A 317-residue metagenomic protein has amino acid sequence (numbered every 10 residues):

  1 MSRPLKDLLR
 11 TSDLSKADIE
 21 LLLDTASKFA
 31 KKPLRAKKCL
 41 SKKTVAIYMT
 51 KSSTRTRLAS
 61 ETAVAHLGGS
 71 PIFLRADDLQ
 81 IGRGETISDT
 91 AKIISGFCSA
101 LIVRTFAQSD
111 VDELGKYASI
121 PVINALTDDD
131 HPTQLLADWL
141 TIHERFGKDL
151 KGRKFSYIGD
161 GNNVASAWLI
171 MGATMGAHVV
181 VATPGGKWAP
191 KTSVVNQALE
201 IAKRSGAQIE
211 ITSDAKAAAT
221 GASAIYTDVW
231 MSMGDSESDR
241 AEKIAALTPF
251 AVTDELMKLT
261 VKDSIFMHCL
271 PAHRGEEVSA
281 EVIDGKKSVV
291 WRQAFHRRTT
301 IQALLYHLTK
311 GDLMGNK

Functional and structural regions predicted by a protein language model:
M1-L58, T62, D130: Positively charged, low-complexity intrinsically disordered leader regions
T44-F97: Active-site cofactor/substrate anionic-group-binding motifs, chiefly glycine- and Lys/Arg-rich phosphate-binding loops
T50-A63, F146-T227, D235: Glycine-rich phosphate/diphosphate-binding loop of Rossmann-like nucleotide-binding domains
L67, F97, Y117-A118, M175 (+2 more regions): Short, structured coil segments at secondary-structure junctions
A91-K92, S99-M171, H268: Anion-binding alpha/beta catalytic cores of soluble intermediary-metabolism enzymes, centered on
E200-A280: Rossmann-like adenosine-cofactor binding region
D263-S264, C269-K317: Adenosine-phosphate binding glycine-rich loop
